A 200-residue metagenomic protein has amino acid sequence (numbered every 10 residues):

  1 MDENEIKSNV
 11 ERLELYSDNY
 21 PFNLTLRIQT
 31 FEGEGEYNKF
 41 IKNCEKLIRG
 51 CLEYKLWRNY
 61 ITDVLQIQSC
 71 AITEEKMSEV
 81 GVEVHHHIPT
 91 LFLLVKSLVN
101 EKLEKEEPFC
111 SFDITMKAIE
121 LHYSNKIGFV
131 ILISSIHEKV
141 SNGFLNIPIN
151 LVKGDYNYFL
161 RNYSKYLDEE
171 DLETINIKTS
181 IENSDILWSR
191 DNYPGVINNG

Functional and structural regions predicted by a protein language model:
M1-V80, L91, L167-G200: A boundary/linker detector
G50-E53, F109-F112, I133: Short, structured coil/loop segments at alpha-helix boundaries
S69, E83, L132: The −1 position to Zn-ligating cysteines in a subset of zinc-ribbon hairpins
E75-G128: Histidine-centered nuclease catalytic patch
H122-G200: A detector for short metal-coordination/catalytic motifs
